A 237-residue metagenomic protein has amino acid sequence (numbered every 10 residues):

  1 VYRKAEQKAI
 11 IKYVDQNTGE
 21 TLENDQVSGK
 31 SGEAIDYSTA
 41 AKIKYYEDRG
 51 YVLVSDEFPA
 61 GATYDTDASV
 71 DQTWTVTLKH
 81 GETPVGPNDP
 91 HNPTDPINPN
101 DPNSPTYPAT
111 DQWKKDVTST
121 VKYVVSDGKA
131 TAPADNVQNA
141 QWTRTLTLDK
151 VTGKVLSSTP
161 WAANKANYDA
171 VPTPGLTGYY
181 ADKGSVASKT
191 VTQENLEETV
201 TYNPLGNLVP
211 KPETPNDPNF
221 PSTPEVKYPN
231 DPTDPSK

Functional and structural regions predicted by a protein language model:
V1-V14, Y64-T118, K122-V124, A187-E213: Conserved "repeat-terminator" motif of extracellular CCP/Sushi domains
K12-G32, E57-A62, H91-P105, T120-D149 (+3 more regions): Short, solvent-exposed loop/edge segments of extracellular or virion-exposed proteins
N17-G19, E23, V27, V52 (+3 more regions): Elongated, non-catalytic scaffold/linker segments and compositionally distinctive motifs
E20, Y51, V76, L146 (+4 more regions): Intrinsic-disorder/low-complexity peptide segments enriched for small residues
Y37-S69, S158-K189: Surface-exposed interfaces of beta-sheet-rich extracellular modules
S38, L196, T233-S236: Long, non-catalytic architectural segments outside compact domain cores
